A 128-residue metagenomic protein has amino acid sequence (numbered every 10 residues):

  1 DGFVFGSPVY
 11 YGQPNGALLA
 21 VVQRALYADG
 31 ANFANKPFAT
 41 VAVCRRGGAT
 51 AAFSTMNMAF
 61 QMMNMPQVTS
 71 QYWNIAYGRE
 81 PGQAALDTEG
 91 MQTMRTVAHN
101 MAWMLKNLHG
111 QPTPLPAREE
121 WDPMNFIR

Functional and structural regions predicted by a protein language model:
D1-Y72: Helix-loop-strand module that forms the ligand-binding subsite of alpha/beta enzymes
P66-R128: Glycine-rich phosphate/pyrophosphate-binding loop and the adjoining helix
